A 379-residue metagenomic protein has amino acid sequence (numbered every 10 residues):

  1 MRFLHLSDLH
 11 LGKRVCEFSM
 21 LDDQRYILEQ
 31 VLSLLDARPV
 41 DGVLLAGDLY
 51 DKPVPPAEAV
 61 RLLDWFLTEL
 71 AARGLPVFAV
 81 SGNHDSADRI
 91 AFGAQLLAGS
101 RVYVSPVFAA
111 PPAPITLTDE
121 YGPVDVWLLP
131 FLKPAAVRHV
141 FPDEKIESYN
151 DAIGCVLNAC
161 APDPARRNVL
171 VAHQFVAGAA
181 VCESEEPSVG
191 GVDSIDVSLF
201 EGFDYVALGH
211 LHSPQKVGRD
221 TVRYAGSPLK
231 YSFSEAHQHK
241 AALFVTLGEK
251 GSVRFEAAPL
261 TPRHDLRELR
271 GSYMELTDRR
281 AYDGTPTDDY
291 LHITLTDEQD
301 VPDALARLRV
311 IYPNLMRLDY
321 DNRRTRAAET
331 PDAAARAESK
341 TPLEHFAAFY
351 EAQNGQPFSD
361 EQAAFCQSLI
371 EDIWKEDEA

Functional and structural regions predicted by a protein language model:
M1-T68, A72, E361-D372, E376: N-terminal active-site segment of His-dependent metallophosphoesterases
L4, L44, F78, S105 (+5 more regions): Hydrophobic/aromatic beta-strand patches that form the interior of the parallel beta-sheet core in alpha/beta enzyme
D8, L28, V43, D48 (+8 more regions): Divalent metal-coordination and catalytic microenvironments
A37, G42, L247-A379: Accessory, non-catalytic peripheral segments of nucleic-acid enzymes
P55, H84-G218: His/Asp/Glu-rich metal-coordinating catalytic cores of metallo-dependent phosphodiesterases/hydrolases acting on
A72-V77, R166: A short helix->loop->beta-strand "cap" motif at the edges of active sites that frequently abuts
P114-T116, F244-T246, T294: Short, well-ordered beta-strand micro-motif
V197-S198, D204-P262: A conserved active-site cap/scaffold subdomain adjacent to cofactor or substrate pockets
